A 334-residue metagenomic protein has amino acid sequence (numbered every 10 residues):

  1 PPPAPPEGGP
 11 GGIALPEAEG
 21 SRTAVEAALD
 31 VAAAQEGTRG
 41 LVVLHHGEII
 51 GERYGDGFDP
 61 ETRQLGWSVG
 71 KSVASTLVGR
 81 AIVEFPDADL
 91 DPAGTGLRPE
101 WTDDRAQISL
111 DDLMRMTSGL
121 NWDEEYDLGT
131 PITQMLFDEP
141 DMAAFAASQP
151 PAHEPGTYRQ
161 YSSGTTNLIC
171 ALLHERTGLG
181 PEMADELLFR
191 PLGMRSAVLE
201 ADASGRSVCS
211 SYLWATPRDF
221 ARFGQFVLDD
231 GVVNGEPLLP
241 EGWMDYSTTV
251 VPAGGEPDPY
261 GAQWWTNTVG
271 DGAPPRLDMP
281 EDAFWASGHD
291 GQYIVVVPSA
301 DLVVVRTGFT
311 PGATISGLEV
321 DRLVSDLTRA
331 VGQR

Functional and structural regions predicted by a protein language model:
P1-D59, V83-A88, L327-R334: N-terminal leader/targeting segments and the immediately adjacent pre-domain N-terminus
V25-D30, E48-R53, T95, G129-P155 (+1 more regions): Short, charged, amphipathic alpha-helices and their helix-cap/turn boundaries
A34-G40, G55-W101, H153-Y161, D301: Short active-site loop at a secondary-structure junction that contains or immediately precedes the catalytic residue(s)
G47, L65-L90, L113, L168-L173 (+1 more regions): Active-site SXXK
L65, V83-L120, S148-P151, T177-A215: Active-site helix/loop module of the DD-peptidase/beta-lactamase fold, centered on the serine-lysine SxxK catalytic
S75, T165-H174, S211-V232, Q292-G308: Active-site-proximal alpha-helical segments within enzyme catalytic domains
E100-T130, M135-T157, G164-N167, A215-R218 (+1 more regions): Conserved catalytic neighborhood of penicillin-recognizing serine enzymes
M194-V198, T248-V303: Active-site Gly/Thr loop motif
